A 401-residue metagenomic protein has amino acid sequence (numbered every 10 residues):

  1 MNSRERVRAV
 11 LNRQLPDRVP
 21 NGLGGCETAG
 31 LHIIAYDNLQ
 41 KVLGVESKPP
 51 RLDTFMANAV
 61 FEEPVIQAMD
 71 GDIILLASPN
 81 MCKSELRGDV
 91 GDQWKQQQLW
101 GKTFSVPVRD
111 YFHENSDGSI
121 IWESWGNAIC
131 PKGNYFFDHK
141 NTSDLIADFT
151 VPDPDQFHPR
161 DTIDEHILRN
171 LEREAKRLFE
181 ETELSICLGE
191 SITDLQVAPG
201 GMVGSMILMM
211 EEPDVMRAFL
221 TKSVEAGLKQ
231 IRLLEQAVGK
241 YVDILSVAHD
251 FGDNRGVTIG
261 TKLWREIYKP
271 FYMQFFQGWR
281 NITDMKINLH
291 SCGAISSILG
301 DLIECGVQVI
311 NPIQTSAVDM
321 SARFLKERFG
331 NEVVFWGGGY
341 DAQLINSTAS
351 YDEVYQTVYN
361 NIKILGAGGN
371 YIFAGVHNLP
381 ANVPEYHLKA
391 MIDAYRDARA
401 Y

Functional and structural regions predicted by a protein language model:
M1-Q40, V45-P50, C130-Y401: Active-site loop segments of alpha/beta catalytic cores
N2, D70, G91-G101, D250 (+1 more regions): Residue-level detector of functionally special positions within alpha-helical transmembrane segments of multi-pass
L23-L31, I73-K83: Ligand-binding clamshell of periplasmic/extracellular solute-binding protein-like
R51-N58: Outer-membrane beta-barrel proteins
F55, N80-K83, N361: Short linear loop/turn motifs
A59-A77, V238: Catalytic domains of carbohydrate-active enzymes, especially glycoside hydrolases
M81-D155: A contiguous, low-structure linker/loop signature
